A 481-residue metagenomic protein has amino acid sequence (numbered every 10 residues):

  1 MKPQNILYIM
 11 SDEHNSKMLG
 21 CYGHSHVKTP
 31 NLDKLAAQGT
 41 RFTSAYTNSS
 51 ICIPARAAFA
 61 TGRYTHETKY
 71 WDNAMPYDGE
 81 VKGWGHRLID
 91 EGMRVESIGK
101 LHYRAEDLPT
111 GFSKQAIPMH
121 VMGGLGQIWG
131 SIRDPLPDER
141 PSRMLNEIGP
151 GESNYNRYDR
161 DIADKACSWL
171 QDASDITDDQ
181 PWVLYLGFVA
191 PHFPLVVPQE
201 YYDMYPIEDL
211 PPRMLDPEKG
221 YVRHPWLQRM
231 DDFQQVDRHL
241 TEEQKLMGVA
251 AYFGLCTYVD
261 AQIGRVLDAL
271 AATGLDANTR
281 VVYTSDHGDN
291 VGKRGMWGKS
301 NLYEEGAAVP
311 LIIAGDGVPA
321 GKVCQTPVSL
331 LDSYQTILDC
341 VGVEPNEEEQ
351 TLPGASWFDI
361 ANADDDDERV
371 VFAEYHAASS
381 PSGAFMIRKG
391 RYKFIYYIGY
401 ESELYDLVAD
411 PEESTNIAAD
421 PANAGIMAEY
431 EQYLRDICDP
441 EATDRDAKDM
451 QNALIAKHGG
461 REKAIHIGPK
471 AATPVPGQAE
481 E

Functional and structural regions predicted by a protein language model:
M1-Y397, S402, P411-Q432, D439 (+1 more regions): Formylglycine-dependent sulfatase
V408: Residues forming the ATP-binding cleft of Hanks-type serine/threonine protein kinase domains
D436-C438, D446: Non-catalytic connector elements of ABC transporters
T443-R461: Short, charged, surface-exposed hinge/linker loops at domain edges that act as mobile lids or interdomain connectors
